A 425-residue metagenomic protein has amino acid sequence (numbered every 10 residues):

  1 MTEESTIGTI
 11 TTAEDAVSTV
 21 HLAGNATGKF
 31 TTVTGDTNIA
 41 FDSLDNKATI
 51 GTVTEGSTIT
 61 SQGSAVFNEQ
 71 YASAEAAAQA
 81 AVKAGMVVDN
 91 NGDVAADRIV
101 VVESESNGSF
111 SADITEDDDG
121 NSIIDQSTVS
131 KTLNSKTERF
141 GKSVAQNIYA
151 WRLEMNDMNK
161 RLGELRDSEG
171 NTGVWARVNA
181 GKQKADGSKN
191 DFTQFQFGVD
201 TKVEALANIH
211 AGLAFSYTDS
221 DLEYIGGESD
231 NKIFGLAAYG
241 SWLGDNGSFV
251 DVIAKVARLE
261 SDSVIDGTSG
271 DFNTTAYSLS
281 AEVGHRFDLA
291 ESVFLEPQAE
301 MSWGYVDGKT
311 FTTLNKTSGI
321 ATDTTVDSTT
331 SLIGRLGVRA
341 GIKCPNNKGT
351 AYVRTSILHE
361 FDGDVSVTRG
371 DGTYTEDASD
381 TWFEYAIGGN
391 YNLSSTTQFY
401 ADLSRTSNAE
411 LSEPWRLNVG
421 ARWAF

Functional and structural regions predicted by a protein language model:
M1-S18, A23-T31, N46-V53: Surface-exposed loop/turn positions within long extracellular repeat scaffolds, especially the passenger domains
T6, T12-D15, N25, N38 (+4 more regions): Disulfide-stabilized cysteine-rich extracellular repeat microdomains
I7, V17, T27-F30, D36 (+4 more regions): A broad structural signal for short, well-ordered beta-strand segments within beta-sheet-rich domains
I7-G8, F140, M158, E300: Short amphipathic alpha-helical "recognition" segments used for binding
I10, E14, S73, A84-M86 (+1 more regions): Flexible coil/linker segments and helix-coil junctions enriched in charged and small residues
T19, G24-N25, G35-T52, I59-V203 (+1 more regions): Outer-membrane translocation/initiation segment of Type V secreted surface proteins
N134, G170-G173, R177-F425: Membrane translocator/pore-forming domains, dominated by Gram-negative outer-membrane beta-barrels
